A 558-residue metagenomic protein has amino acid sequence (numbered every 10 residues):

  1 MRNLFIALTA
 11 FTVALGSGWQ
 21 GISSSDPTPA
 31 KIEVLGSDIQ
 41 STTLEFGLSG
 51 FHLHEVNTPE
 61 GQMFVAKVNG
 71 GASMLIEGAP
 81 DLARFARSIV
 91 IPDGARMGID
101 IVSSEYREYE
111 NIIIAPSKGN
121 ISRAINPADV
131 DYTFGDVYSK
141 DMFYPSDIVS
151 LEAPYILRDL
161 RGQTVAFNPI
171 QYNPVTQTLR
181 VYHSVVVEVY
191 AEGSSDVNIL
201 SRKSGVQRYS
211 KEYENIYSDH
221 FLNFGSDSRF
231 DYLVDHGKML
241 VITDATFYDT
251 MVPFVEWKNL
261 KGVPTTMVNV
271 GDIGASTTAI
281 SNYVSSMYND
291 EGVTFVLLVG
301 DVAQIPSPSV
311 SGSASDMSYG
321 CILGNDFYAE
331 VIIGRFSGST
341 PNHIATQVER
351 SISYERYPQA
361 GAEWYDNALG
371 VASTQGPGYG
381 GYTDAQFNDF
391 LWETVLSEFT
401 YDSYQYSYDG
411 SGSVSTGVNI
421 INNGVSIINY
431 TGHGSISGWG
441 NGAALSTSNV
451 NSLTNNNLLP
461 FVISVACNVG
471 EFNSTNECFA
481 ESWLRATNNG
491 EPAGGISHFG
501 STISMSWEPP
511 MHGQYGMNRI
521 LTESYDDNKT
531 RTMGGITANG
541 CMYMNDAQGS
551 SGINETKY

Functional and structural regions predicted by a protein language model:
N3-V13: Sec-dependent N-terminal signal peptides
G16-I273, A279-F295: Extracellular pro-sequences of secreted precursors
N168-I170, I242-T246, V268-I273, L298-V302 (+8 more regions): Active-site-proximal beta-strand/loop segments in catalytic clefts of secreted hydrolases
D235-M239, L260-T266, D290-F295, Q359-L369 (+5 more regions): Loop/turn elements at helix/coil->beta-strand transitions in domains of secreted/extracellular proteins
M239-M267, V331-G417: A domain-level signal for caspase-like cysteine endopeptidase catalytic cores and their zymogen-processing architecture
V268-G271, A303, A372, V465-A466 (+1 more regions): Active-site-proximal C-terminal subdomain of hydrolase catalytic domains
V284-S313, T374-G376, G380-E477: Catalytic-core segments of thiol-dependent peptidases
I322-Y354, I436-G516: Catalytic cores of nucleophile-dependent amide-cleaving enzymes
